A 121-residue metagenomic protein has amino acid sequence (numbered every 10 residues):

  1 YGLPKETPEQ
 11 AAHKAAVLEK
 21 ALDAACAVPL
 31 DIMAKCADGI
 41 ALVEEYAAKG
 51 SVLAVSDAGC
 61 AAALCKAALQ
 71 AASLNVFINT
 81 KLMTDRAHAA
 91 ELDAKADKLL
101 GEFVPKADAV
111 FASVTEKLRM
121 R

Functional and structural regions predicted by a protein language model:
Y1-K66, Q70-T84, H88-R121: N-terminal glycine-/lysine-enriched basic segments
